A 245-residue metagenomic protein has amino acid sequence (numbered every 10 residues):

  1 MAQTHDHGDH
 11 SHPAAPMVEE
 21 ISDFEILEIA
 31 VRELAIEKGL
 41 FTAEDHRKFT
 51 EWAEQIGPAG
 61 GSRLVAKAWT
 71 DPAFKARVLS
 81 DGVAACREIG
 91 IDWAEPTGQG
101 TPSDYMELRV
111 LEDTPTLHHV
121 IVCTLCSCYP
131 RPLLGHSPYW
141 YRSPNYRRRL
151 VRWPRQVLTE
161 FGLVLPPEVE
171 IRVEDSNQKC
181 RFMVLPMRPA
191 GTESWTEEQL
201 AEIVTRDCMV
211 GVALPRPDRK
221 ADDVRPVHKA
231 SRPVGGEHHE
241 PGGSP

Functional and structural regions predicted by a protein language model:
A2-P245: Terminal, compositionally biased segments used for targeting/anchoring and flexible tails
